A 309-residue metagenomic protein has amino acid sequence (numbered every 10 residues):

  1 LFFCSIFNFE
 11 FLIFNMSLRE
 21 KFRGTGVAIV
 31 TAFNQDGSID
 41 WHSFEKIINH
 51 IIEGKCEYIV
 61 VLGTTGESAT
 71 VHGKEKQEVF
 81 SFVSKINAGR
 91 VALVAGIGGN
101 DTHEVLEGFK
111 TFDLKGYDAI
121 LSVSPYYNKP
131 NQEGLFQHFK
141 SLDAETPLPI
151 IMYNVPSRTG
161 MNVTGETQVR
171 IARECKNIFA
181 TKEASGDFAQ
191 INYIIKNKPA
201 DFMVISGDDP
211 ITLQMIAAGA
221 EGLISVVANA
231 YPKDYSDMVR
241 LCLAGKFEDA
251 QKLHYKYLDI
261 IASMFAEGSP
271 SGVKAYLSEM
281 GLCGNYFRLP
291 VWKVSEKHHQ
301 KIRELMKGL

Functional and structural regions predicted by a protein language model:
S5-N15: Short, basic, low-complexity termini and linkers enriched in Ser/Thr/Gly/Pro that act as targeting/leader peptides
L18-G160: Active-site beta->alpha loop and helix N-cap motifs at the rims of alpha/beta catalytic domains
K21-A32, H50, G54-C56, T65 (+2 more regions): C-terminal alpha-helical cap/extension of soluble enzyme domains
Q35, W41, G73, G165 (+2 more regions): Alpha-helix N-capping/helix-start residues
F44, K76, F80, V105 (+6 more regions): A general structural signal for well-ordered alpha-helical segments in protein cores
A144-E145, R158-F265: Catalytic alpha/beta core domains of metabolic enzymes, predominantly
N154-V155, N177, R288-L289: Glycine-rich phosphate-binding "P-loop"
